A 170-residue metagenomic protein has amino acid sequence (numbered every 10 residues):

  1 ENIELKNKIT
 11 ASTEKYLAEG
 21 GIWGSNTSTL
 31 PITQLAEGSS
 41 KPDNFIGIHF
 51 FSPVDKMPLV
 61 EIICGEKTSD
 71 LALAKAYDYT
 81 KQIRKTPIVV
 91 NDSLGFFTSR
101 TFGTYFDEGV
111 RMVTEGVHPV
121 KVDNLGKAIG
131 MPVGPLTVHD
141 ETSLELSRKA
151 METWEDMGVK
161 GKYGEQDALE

Functional and structural regions predicted by a protein language model:
E1-E170: N-terminal glycine-rich phosphate-binding loop for ADP-containing cofactors
